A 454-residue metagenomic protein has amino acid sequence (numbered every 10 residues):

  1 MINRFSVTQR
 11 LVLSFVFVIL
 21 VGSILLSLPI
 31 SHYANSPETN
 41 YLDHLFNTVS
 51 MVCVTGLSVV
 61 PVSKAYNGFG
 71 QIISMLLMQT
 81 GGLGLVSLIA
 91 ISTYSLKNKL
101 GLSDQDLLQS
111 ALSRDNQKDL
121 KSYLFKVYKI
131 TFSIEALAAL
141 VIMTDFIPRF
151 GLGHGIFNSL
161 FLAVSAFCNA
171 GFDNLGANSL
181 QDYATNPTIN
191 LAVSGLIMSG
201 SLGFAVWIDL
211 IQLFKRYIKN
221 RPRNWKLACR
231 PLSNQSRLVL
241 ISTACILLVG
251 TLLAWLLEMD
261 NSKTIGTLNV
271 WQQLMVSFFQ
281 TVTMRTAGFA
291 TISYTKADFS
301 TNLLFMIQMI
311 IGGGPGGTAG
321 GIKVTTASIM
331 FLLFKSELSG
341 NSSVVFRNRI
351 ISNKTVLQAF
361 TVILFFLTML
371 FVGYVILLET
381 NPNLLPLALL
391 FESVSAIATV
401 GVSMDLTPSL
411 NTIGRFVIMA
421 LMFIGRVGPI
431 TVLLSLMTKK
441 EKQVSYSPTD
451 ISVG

Functional and structural regions predicted by a protein language model:
M1-G454: Membrane-proximal intracellular helices of multi-pass ion channels
